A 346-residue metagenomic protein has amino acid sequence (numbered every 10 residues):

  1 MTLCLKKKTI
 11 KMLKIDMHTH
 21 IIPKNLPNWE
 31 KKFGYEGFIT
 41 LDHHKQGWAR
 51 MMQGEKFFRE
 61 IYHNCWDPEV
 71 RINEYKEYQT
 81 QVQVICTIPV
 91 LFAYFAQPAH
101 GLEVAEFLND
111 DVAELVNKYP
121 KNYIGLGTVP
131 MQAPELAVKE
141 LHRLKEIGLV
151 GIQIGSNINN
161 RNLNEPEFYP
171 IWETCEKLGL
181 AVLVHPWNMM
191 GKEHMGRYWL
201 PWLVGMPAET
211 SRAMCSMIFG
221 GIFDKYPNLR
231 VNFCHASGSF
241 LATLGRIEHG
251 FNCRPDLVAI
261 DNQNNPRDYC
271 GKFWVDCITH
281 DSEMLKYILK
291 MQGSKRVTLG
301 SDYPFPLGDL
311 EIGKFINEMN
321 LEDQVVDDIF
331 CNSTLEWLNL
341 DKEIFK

Functional and structural regions predicted by a protein language model:
C4-M17, I22-V82, D110-K118, K139-R143 (+5 more regions): Mid-to-C-terminal alpha-helical segments outside catalytic/metal-binding sites
I15-M17, Q83-I85, I124-G127, I152-I154 (+4 more regions): Hydrophobic faces of well-ordered beta-strands that scaffold small-molecule active sites in alpha/beta enzyme cores
I22-K24, L91-A93, Q132-A133, N160 (+4 more regions): Active-site environment of divalent metal-dependent phosphoester hydrolases
P23-H63, M190-A208, I247-C270: Active-site gating loops and adjacent loop-to-helix segments of metal-dependent hydrolytic enzymes
N28, A96-P98, G245-H249, I312: A short secondary-structure junction motif
Q81-M217: Active-site gating/metal-coordination segments in enzymes
F219-G221, K225-D268: Aromatic-lined glycan-binding groove of carbohydrate-active enzymes
